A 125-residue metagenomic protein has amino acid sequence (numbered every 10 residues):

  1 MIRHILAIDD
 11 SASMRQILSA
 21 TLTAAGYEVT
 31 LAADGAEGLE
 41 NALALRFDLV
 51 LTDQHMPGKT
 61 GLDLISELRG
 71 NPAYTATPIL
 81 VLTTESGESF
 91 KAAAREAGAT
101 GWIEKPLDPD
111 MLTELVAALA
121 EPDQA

Functional and structural regions predicted by a protein language model:
I2-S13, L18-L22, V50: Conserved acidic segment of CheY-like receiver
G26-A33, N41, I103: Short hydrophobic/Thr-rich beta-strand motif most characteristic of the beta2 strand and flanking loop of CheY-like
L45-L51: Active-site beta3 strand of CheY-like receiver
D53, T83: Active-site residues of response regulator receiver
M56: Receiver (REC) domain active-site loop signature in two-component systems and cognate sites in sensor histidine kinases
L107-V116: C-terminal output helix
